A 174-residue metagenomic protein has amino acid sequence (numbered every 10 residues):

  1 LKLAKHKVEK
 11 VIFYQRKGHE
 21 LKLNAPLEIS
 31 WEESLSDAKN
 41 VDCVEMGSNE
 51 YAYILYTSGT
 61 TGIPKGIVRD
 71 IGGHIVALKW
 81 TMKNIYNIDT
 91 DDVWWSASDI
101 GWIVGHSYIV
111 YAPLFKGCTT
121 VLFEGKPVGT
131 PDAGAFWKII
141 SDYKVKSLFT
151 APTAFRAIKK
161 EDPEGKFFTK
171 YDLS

Functional and structural regions predicted by a protein language model:
K2-P26, T90-D91, K116, E124-S174: Conserved adenylate-forming
V11-F13, A25-Y56, I63, L78 (+1 more regions): Conserved pre-ATP/AMP-binding loop-to-beta segment of ANL
D42-E45, G66-R69, G73, S98-V104 (+1 more regions): Alpha-helix capping and helix-loop boundary segments enriched in small/acidic/polar residues
Y51, G72, P152-T153: Alpha-helix N-cap/helix-start capping motif
L55-S58, S98: Active-site beta-alpha turn of Rossmann-fold NAD(P)-dependent dehydrogenases/reductases
G73, I85-E124: Conserved AMP-binding loop of ANL adenylate-forming enzymes
